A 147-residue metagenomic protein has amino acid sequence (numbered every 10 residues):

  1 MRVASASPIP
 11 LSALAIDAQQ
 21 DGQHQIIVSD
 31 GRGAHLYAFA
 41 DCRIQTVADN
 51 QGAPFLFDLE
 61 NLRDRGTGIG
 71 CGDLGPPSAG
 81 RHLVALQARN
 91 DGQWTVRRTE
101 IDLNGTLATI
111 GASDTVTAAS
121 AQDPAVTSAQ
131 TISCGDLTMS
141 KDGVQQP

Functional and structural regions predicted by a protein language model:
M1-A6, L36-P54, T99-D114: Surface-exposed loop/turn elements that mediate protein-protein interactions on large endomembrane-trafficking
M1-D21: Short N-terminal edge-element motif at the start of the domain
L14-S29, L74-L86: Acidic/hydrophobic-patterned starts of short beta strands in beta-sheet-rich repeat architectures
Q20-G22, C42, T46-L74: Surface-exposed beta-loop interaction hotspot
H24-Q25, H35, R97: Short beta-strand segments
G31-G33: Surface-exposed loop/turn positions within WD40 beta-propeller blades
E60-P147: Acidic, small-residue rich beta-repeat scaffolds with periodic aromatic anchors
